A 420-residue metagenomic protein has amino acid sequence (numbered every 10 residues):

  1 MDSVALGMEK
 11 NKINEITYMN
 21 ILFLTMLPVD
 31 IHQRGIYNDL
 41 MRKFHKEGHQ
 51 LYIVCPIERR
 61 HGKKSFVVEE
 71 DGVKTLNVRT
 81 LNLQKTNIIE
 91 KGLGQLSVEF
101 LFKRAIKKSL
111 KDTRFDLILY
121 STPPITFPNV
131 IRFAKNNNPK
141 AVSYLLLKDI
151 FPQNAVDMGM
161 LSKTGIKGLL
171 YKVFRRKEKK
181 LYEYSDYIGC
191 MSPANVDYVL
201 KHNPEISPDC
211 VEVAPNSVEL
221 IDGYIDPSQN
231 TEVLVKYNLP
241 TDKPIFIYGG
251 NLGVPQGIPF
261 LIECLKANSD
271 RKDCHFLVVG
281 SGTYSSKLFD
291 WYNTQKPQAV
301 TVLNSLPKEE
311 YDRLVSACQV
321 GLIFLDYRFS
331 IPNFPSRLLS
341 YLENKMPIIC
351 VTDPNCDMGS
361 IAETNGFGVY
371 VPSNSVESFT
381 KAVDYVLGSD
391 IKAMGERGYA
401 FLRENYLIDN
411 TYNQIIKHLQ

Functional and structural regions predicted by a protein language model:
D2-V67, D71-K74, K266-D270: N-terminal subdomain of nucleotide-sugar transferases
I31, G35, Q256, P307-S316 (+2 more regions): Nucleotide-sugar-dependent
L83-E90, T113, A141-R176, I221: Acceptor-binding helix/loop patch of EC 2.4 sugar-transfer enzymes, predominantly nucleotide-sugar-dependent
N129, F133-N137, G168-C190: Membrane-proximal helix-turn-helix segments that form the acceptor-binding/catalytic region of lipid-linked
M191-A194, A214-S217: Carbohydrate-associated surface elements
P240-Q256, I262-K266, G395: Conserved donor-binding/catalytic core segment of Leloir-type glycosyltransferases
V279-G280, S285-D312: Nucleotide-activated donor-binding/catalytic signature segment of Leloir-type glycosyltransferases, i.e., the conserved
K392-N405: A short, well-ordered alpha-helix in the C-terminal region of glycosyltransferases
